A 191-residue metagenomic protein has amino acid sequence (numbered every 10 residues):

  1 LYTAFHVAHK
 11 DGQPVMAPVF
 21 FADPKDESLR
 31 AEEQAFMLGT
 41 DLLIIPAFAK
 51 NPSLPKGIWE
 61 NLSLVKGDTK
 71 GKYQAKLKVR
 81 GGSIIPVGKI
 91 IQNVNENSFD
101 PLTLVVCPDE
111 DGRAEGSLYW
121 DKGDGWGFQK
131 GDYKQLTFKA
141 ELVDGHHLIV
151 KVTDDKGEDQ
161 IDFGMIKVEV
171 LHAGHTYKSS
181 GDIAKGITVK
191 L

Functional and structural regions predicted by a protein language model:
Y2-L171: Catalytic core of carbohydrate-active enzymes
E60-N61, G174-S180: Surface-exposed loop/edge segments in extracytoplasmic proteins
T153, D159, Y177-L191: A carboxyl-terminal module marker
